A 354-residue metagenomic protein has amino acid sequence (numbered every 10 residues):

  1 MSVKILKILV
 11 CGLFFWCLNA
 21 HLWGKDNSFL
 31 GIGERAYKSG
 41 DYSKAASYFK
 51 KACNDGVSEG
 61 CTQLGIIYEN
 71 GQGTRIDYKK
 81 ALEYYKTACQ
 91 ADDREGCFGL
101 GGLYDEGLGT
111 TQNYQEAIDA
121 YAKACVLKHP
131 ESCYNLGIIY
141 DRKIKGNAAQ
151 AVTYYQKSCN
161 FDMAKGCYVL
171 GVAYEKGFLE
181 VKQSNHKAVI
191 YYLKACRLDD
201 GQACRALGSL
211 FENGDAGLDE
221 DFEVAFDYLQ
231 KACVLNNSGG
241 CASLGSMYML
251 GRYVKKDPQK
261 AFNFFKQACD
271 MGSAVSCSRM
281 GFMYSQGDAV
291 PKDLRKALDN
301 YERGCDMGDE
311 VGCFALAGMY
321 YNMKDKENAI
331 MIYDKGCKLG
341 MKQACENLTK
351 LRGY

Functional and structural regions predicted by a protein language model:
L9-N19: Bacterial N-terminal signal peptides
F29-A36, Q63-N70, G99-E106, N135-R142 (+6 more regions): Hydrophobic face of amphipathic alpha-helices that form TPR/SEL1-like repeat modules and related alpha-solenoid
A36-Y37, N54-V57, N70-Q72, Q90-D93 (+14 more regions): Short helix-capping/linker turns of helical repeat alpha-solenoids
S39, R75, T111, K143-K145 (+5 more regions): Structural motif corresponding to the intra-repeat A-B loop/turn of tetratricopeptide repeats
K335-Y354: Terminal, low-structured helical/coil segments at or just beyond the last alpha-helical repeat
